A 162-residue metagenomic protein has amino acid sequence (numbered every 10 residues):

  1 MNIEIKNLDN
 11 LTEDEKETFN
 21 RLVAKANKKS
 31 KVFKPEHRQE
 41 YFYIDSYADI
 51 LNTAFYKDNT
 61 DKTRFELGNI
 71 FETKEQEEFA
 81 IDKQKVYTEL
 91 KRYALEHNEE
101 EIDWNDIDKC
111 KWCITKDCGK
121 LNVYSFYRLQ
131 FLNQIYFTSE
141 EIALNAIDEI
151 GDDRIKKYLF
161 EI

Functional and structural regions predicted by a protein language model:
M1-I162: Structural boundary micro-motifs
